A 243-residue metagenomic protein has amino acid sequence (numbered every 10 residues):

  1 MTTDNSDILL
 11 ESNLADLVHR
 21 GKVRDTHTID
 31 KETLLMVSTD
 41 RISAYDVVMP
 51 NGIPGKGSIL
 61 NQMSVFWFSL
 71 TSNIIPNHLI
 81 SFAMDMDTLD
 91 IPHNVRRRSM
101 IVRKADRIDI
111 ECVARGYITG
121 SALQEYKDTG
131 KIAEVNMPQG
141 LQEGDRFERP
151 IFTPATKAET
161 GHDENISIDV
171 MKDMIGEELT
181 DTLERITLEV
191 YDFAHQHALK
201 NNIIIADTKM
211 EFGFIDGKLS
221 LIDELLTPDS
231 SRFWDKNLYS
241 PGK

Functional and structural regions predicted by a protein language model:
T2-K157: Active-site loop/lid in soluble adenylation, ligation, and acyl-transfer enzymes
E11-A15, H197-K200, S220: Intrinsically disordered, low-complexity segments enriched in polar/charged residues with Gly/Pro, especially when
I53-S58, K131-N136, V170-K172, L226-T227 (+1 more regions): Short, low-complexity, polar/charged sequence segments that are solvent-exposed and flexible
A114, N201-G217: Active-site acidic catalytic loop and adjacent metal/ATP-binding pocket of ATP-dependent phosphoryl transfer enzymes
R146-E177: A short mid-domain helix/strand-loop element embedded in enzyme catalytic domains that forms or borders the active-site
I175-A206: A long amphipathic alpha-helix within ATP-dependent nucleotide-binding catalytic cores
M210-K243: Catalytic activation segment of kinase domains across protein kinase-like and atypical kinase folds
